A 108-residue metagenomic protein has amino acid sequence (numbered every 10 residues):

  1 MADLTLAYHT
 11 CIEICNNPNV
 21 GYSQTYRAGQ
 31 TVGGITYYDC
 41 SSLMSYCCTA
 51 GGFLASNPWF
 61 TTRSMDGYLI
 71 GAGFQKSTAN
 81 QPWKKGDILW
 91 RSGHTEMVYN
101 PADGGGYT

Functional and structural regions predicted by a protein language model:
M1-N57, S92-H94: N-terminal capping segments
F60-T61, S77, Y107: Intrinsically disordered/low-complexity terminal segments and short unstructured peptides
T62-D66: Membrane-embedded alpha-helical bundles of multi-pass integral membrane proteins
G71-N80: Short alpha-helix capping/helix-loop boundary micro-motifs
K85-D87: Loop/turn positions that initiate beta-strands
L89-S92, P101: A short, compositionally biased micro-patch
M97-T108: Catalytic Cys-His active-site segments of thiol-dependent hydrolases/isopeptidases
